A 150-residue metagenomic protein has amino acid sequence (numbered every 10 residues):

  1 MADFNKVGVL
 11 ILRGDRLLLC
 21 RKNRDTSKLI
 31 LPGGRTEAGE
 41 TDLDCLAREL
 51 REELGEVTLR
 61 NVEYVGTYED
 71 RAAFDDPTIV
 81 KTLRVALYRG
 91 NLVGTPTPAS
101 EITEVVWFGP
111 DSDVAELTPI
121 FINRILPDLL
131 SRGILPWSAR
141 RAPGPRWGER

Functional and structural regions predicted by a protein language model:
M1-L17, R35: Conserved N-terminal beta-strand and adjoining loop/helix that marks the start of the Nudix/MutT-like hydrolase domain
N5-V7, D15, L83-A86, T103: Change "...and in nucleic-acid phosphodiester-cleaving endonucleases..." to "...and in nucleic-acid processing enzymes
I11-L12, L19, G90, W107: Conserved hydrophobic "DFG−1" position in protein kinase catalytic cores
R16-E56: Conserved Nudix-box catalytic region and its N-terminal flanking loop in Nudix hydrolases and closely related
V57-T67: A short coil-to-beta-strand element that immediately follows conserved catalytic motifs
E69-P96, D128: Active-site-adjacent beta-strand/loop module that shapes the phosphate/pyrophosphate-binding cleft
L87-R89, T97-L130: NUDIX/MutT-family hydrolases
L117-R150: Charged phosphate-binding loop/patch that engages nucleotide di/tri-phosphates or the phosphate backbone of nucleic
